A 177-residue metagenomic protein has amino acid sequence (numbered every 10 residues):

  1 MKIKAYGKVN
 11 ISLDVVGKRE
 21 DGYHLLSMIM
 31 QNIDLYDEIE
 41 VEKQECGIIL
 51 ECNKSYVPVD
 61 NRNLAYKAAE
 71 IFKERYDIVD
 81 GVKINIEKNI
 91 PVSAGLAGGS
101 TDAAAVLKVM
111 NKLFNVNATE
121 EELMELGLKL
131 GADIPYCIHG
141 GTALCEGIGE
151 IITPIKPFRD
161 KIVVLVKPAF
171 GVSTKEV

Functional and structural regions predicted by a protein language model:
K2-K4, S12-M28, V116-V177: ATP-dependent small-molecule kinase catalytic core of the GHMP/sugar-kinase superfamily and closely related
K2-V79, S93: N-terminal beta-alpha supersecondary unit
A65, A94-E122, Y136: DPxDG-like acidic metal-binding loop motif
I71-R75, V109-L113, K129: Active-site catalytic microenvironments for nucleophilic, acid-base chemistry
I84-V92: Membrane-embedded alpha-helical segments that form the functional core of polytopic membrane enzymes, especially those
